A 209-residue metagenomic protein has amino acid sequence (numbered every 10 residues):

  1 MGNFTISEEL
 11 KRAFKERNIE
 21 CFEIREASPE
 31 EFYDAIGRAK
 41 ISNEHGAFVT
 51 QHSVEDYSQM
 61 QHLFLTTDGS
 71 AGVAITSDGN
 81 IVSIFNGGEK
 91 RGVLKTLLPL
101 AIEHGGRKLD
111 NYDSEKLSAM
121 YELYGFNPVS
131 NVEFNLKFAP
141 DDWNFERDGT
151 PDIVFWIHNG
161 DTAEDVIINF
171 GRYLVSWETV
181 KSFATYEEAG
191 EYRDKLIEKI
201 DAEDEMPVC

Functional and structural regions predicted by a protein language model:
M1, Y121, M206-C209: Non-Sec secretion/translocation targeting segments of pathogen effectors
M1-H104, G171, S176-D204: Glycine-rich short-loop/terminal segments
V49-T50, K108, Y112-E115, A202-C209: Short glycine-rich, low-complexity/disordered patches
Q61, T150-F155: Short hydrophobic/aromatic beta-strand or adjacent loop that forms the aromatic wall/cage of a ligand/substrate-binding
S70, T76-W143, P151: Acyl-donor binding region in acyl/amide transferases
V154-T162: Conserved beta strand-loop-helix elements of the APE1-like EEP
E164-R172: Short, charged, solvent-exposed linker or helix-capping segments at domain edges/interfaces that act as flexible hinges
